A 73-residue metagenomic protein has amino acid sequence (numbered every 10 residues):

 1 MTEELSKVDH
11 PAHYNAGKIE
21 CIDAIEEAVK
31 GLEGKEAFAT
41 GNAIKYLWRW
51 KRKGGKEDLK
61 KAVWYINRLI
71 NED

Functional and structural regions predicted by a protein language model:
M1-D73: Intrinsically disordered, low-complexity regulatory regions that flank transcription factor DNA-binding cores
